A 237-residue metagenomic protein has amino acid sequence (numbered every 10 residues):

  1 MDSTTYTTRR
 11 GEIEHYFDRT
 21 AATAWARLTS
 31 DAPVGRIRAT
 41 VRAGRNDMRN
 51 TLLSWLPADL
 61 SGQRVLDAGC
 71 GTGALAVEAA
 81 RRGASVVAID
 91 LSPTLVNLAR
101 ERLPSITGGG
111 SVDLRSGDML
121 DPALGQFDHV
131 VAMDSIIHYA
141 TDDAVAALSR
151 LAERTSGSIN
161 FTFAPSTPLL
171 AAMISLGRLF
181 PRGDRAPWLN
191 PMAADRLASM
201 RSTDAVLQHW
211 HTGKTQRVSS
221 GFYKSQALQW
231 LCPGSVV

Functional and structural regions predicted by a protein language model:
M1-D31: N-terminal, positively charged/glycine-rich alpha-helical extensions of SAM-dependent methyltransferases
R42-L60: Conserved alpha-helix/loop element of class I SAM-dependent methyltransferases that forms part of the SAM/SAH-binding
L66, A74-S116: Class I SAM-dependent methyltransferase SAM/SAH-binding core
G71: Conserved glycine-rich SAM-binding loop
V131: A conserved beta-strand element that flanks and buttresses the S-adenosyl-L-methionine
Y139-R150: A short, conserved alpha-helix within the catalytic core of class I
S156-A164: Conserved beta-strand signature within the Rossmann-like core of class I S-adenosyl-L-methionine
W188-V206: Short alpha-helix
